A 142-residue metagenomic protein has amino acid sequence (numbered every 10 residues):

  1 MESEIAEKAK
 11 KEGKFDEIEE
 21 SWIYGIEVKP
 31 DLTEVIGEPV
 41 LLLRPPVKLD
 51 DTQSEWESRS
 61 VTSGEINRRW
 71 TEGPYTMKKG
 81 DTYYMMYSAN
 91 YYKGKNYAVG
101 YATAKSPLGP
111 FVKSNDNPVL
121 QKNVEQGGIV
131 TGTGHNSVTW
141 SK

Functional and structural regions predicted by a protein language model:
M1-K142: Carbohydrate-active catalytic/glycan-binding domains of CAZyme proteins, especially the secreted or lumenal ectodomains
